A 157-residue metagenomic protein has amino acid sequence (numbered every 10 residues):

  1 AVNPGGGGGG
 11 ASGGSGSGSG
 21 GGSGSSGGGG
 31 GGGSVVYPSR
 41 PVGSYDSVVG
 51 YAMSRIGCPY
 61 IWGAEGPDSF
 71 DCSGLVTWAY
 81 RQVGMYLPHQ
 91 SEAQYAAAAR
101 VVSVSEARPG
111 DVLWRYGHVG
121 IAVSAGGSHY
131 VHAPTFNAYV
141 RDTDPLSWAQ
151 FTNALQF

Functional and structural regions predicted by a protein language model:
A1-C58, A149-F157: Intrinsically disordered, low-complexity, Pro/Ser/Thr/Asn/Gly/Ala-rich spacer/linker segments adjacent to signal
S44, D71, L146: Short acidic-hydrophobic sequence patches enriched in Asp/Glu that either
Y51, R55-P109: Catalytic cysteine-centered active-site loop
W62, S147-W148: Tryptophan-centered motif/residue detector
A79-R81, A133, A149-T152: Short, low-complexity, polar/charged sequence segments that are solvent-exposed and flexible
M85-L146: ...with weaker cross-activation on analogous glycine-rich loops/strands in unrelated enzymes
